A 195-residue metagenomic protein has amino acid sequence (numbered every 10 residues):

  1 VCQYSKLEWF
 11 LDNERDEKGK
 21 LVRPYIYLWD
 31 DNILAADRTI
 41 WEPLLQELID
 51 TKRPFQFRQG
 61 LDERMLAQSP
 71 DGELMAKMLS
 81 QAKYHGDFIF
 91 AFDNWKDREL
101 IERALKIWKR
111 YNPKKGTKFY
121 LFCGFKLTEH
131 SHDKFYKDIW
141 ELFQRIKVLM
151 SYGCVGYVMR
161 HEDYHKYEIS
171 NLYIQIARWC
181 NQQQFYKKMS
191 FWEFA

Functional and structural regions predicted by a protein language model:
V1-W9: Iron-sulfur (Fe-S) cluster-binding segments and ferredoxin-like electron-carrier domains, especially [2Fe-2S]
Q3, W41, I101, F135 (+1 more regions): Aromatic/hydrophobic pocket-lining residues that form the small-molecule binding cavity in soluble enzyme cores
F10-F125: Conserved SAM/AdoMet-binding glycine-rich loop
F122-A195: Auxiliary Fe-S-binding modules of radical SAM enzymes
